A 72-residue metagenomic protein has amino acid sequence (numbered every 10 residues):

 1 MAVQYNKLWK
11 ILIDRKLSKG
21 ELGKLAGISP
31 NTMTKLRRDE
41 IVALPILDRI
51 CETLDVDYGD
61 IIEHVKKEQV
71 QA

Functional and structural regions predicted by a protein language model:
A2, K10-I11, I62-A72: Short, charged recognition helix plus adjacent turn of helix-turn-helix-like nucleic-acid-binding domains
N6-L25: Short basic helix-loop element that most often maps to the first helix and adjoining turn of HTH DNA-binding modules
E21, T32, I46, D60: Residues in the helix-turn-helix
L25, L36, H64: Residues in the recognition helix of alpha-helical DNA-binding motifs
I28-V42: Recognition helix of helix-turn-helix/homeodomain-like DNA-binding domains that insert into the DNA major groove
D39-E52: Short, basic-rich loop-to-helix N-cap that marks the start of a DNA-contacting helix
